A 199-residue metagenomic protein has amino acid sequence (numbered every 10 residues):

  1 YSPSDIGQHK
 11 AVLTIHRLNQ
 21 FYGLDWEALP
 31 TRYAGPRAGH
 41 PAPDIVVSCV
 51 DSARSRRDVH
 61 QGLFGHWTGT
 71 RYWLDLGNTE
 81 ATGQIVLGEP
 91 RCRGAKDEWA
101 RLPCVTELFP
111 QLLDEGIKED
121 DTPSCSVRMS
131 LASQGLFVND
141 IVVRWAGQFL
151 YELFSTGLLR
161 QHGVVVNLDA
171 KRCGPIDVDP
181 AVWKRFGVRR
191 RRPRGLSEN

Functional and structural regions predicted by a protein language model:
Y1-G23: Glycine-rich phosphate-binding loop and adjoining beta1-alpha1-beta2 segment of Rossmann-like nucleotide-binding folds
Q20-L24, S52-S55: Alpha-helix capping at helix-to-loop junctions
F21-Y22, G35, L150, F186: Hydrophobic alpha-helical elements and their junctions with loops/disorder across both membrane and soluble proteins
D25-E27, Y72: Conserved beta-strand segments of alpha/beta enzyme cores
L29-R37: Conserved SAM/SAH-binding loop
P41-I45, C49-N199: Glycine-rich phosphate/adenylate-binding loop
